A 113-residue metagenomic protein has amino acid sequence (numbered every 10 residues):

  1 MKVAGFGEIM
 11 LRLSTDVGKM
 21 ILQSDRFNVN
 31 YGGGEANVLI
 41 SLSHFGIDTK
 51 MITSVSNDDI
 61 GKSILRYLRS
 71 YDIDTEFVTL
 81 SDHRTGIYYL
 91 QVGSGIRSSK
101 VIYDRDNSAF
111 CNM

Functional and structural regions predicted by a protein language model:
M1-Y71, I96, M113: Glycine-rich phosphate/adenosyl-contacting loop at the front of the ribokinase-like
F6, S81, I102-R105: Short beta-strand segments
D48-T49, R84-G86, K100: A common structural microfeature
T53-N57, T79-D82, G93, N107: Short glycine-rich, polar/acidic loop-and-turn segments at beta strand-coil junctions
L65-R84: A glycine-rich helix N-cap at a beta->alpha junction
I87-Q91: Short beta-strand scaffold segments in enzyme catalytic cores
V92-M113: Conserved phosphate-binding/catalytic loop of the ribokinase/pfkB sugar-kinase fold
